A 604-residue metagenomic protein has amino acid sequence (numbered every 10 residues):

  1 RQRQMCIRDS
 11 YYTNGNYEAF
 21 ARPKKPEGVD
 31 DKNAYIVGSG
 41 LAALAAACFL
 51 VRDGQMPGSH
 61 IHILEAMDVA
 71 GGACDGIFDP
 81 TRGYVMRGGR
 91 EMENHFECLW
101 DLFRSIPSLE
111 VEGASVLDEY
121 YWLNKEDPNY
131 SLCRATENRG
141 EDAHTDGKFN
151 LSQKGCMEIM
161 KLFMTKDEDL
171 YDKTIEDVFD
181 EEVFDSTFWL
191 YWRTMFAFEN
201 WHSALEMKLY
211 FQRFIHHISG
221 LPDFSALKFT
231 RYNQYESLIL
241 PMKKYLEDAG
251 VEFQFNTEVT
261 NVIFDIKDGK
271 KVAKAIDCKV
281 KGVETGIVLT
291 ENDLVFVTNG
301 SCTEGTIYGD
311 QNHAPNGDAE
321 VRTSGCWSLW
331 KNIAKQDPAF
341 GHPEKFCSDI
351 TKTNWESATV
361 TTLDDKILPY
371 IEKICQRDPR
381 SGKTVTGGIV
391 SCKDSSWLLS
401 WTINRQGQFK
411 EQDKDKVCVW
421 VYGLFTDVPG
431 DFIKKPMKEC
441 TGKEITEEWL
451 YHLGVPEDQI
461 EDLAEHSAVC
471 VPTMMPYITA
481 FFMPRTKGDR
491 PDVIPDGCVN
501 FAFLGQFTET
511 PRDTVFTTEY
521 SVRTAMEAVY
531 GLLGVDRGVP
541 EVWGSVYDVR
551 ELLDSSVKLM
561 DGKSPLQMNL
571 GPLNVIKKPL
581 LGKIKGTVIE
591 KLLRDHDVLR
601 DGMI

Functional and structural regions predicted by a protein language model:
Q2-I7: Short, small-residue-biased leader/transition segments that mark boundaries at the very start of proteins
P26-A42, H62: Beta1/beta-strand and adjacent pyrophosphate-binding region of the FAD-binding site in flavoprotein oxidoreductases
V51-F78: Glycine-rich FAD pyrophosphate-binding loop
T81-W122: Conserved FAD-binding subdomain of flavin-dependent enzymes
L109-H216, K228-F229: Rossmann-like flavin
Q212-L294, N299-G300, N312, D318-W327: Helical element adjacent to the flavin cofactor pocket in flavoenzyme catalytic cores
I215-T230, N292-L294, N299-T524, Y530-G544: C-terminal segments that line or cap access tunnels to active or ligand-binding sites in enzymes and enzyme-associated
G531-E590: Active-site-proximal substrate-binding core of FAD-dependent oxidoreductases
